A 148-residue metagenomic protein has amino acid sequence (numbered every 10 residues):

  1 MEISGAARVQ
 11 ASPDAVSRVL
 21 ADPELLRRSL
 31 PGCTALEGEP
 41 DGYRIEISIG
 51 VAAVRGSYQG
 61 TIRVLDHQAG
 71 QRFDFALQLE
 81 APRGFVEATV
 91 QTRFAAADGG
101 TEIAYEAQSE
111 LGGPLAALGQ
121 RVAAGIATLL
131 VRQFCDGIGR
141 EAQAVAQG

Functional and structural regions predicted by a protein language model:
M1-R44, G50, Q147: Hydrophobic ligand-binding cavity/cleft-lining segments
S4, S57-T61, F85-V90: Short, surface-exposed coil-to-beta transition loops
A6-Q10, G50, R63, R93-A95 (+1 more regions): Generic structural detector for well-ordered beta-strands
S12, A69-G70, A97-G100: Short strand-connecting beta-turns/loops that link adjacent beta-strands
E37-A81, Q133: Glycine-rich portal/gate segments that line the openings of hydrophobic small-molecule binding cavities
A76-L129: Beta-strand/loop substructures that line and gate deep hydrophobic ligand-binding cavities in soluble
D136-G148: Short, highly charged C-terminal tails/helix-capping segments
